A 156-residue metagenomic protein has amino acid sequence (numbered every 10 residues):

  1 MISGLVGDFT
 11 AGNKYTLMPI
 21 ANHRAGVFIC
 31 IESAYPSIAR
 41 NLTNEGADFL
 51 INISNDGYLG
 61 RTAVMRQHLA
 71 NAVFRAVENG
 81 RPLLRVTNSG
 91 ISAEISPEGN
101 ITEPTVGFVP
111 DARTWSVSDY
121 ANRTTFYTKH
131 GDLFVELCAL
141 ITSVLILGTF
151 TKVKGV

Functional and structural regions predicted by a protein language model:
M1-V156: Enzyme catalytic cores with a strong preference for nitrogen-chemistry domains
